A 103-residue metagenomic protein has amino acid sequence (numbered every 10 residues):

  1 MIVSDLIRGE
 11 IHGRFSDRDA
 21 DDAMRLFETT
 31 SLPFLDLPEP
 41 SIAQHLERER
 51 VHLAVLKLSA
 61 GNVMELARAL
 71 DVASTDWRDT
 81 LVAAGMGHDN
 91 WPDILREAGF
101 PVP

Functional and structural regions predicted by a protein language model:
M1-L32: Short terminal alpha-helical segments
I2, L6, F15-R18, L46 (+3 more regions): Short coil/turn linker and secondary-structure boundary residues
I11-F15, F27-T30, V55-S59, A69-A73 (+2 more regions): Generic structural signal for hydrophobic core residues of well-folded globular domains
T30, P38-E39: Short, contiguous, well-ordered secondary-structure segments
E39-D79: Acidic, low-complexity, intrinsically disordered interaction modules
L70-P103: Amphipathic alpha-helical binding modules
